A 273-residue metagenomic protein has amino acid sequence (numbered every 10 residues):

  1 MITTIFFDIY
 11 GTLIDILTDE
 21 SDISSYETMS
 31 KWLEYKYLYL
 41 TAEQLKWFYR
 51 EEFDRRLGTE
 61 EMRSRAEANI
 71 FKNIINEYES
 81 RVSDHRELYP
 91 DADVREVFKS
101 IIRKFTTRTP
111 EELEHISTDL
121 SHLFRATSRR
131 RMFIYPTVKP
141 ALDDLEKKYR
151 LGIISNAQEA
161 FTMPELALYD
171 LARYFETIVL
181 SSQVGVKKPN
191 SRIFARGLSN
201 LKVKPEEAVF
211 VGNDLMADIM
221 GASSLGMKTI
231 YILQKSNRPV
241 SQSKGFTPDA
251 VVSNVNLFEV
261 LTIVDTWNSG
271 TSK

Functional and structural regions predicted by a protein language model:
M1-I5, D15-D19, Y35-K36, L40-E43 (+3 more regions): Asp-based, Mg2+/Mn2+-dependent phosphohydrolase catalytic module
I2-Y135: N-terminal helical cap/lid subdomain that shapes the substrate entry/recognition surface in HAD-like hydrolases
